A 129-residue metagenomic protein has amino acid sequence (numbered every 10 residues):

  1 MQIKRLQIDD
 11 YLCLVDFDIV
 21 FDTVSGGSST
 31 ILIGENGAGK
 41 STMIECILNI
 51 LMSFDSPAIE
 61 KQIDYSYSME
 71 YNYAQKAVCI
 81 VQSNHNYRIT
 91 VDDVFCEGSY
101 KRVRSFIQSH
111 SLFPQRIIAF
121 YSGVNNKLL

Functional and structural regions predicted by a protein language model:
M1-L129: P-loop NTPase switch/coupling surface
